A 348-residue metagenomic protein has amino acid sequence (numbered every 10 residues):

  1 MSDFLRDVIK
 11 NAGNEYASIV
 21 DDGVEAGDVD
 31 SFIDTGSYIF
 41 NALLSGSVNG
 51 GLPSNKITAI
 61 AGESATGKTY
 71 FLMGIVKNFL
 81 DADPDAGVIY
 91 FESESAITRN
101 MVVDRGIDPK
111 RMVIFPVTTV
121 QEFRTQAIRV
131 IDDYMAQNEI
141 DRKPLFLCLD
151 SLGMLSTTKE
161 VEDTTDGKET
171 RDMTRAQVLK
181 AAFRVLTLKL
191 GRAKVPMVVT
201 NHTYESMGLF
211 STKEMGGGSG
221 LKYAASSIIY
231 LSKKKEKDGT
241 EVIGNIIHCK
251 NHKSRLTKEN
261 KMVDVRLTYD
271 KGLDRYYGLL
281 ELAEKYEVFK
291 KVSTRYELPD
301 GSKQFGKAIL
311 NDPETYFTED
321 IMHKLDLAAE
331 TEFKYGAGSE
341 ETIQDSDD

Functional and structural regions predicted by a protein language model:
S2-R111, I128-D132: The Walker A/P-loop phosphate-binding site
R6, K10, Y38, A42 (+13 more regions): Solvent-exposed alpha-helical segments within well-ordered globular domains of core cellular machineries
E25, E63, G74-I75, F79-A181 (+1 more regions): Conserved inter-motif catalytic segment of the P-loop NTP-binding fold
E25-G27, I39, V242-N245, H252 (+1 more regions): Peripheral, non-AAA+ core regions of ATP-driven protein-machinery
T58-I60, I89-F91, V113-F115, V198 (+2 more regions): Hydrophobic/aromatic beta-strand patches that form the interior of the parallel beta-sheet core in alpha/beta enzyme
D172-Y286: Phosphate-binding/switch region of NTP-binding enzymes
R275-F305: Long, well-ordered amphipathic alpha-helical subdomains in the mid-to-C-terminal portions of large enzyme subunits
T294-D348: Terminal-proximal interaction/regulatory segments of ATP-powered molecular machines
